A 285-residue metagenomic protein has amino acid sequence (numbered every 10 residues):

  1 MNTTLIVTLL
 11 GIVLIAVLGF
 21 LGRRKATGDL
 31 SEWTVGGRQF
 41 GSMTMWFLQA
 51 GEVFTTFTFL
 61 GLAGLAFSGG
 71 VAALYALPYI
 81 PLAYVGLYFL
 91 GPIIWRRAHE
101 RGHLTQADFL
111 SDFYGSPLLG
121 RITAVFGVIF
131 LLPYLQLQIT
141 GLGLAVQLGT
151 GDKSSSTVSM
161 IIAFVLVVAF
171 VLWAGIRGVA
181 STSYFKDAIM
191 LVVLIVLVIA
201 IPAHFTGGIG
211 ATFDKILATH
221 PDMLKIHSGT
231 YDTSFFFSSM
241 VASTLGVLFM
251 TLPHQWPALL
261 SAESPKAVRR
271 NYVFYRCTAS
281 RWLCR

Functional and structural regions predicted by a protein language model:
M1-L60, A174, V193-L197: Membrane-interface "cap" regions at the ends of multi-pass membrane proteins
L14, A124-L137, F170, I189-A203 (+2 more regions): Selective recognition of specific alpha-helical transmembrane segments in multi-pass small-molecule
T34-G102, F237-F249, Q255-R285: Membrane-interface helix-loop-helix modules in multi-pass membrane proteins
F40-Q49, S111-P117, K186-A200, R276-R281: Small-residue-rich segments of transmembrane alpha-helices in multi-pass membrane proteins, especially helix faces
L65-G69, W95-R96, L144-L148, V165-D187 (+1 more regions): Membrane-water interface regions at transmembrane-helix termini and the short interhelical loops of multi-pass membrane
L74-L172, A242-L248: Helix-loop-helix module between adjacent transmembrane segments
S156-H220: Alpha-helical multi-pass transmembrane bundles of energy-transducing inner-membrane proteins
I199-V247: Helix-loop-helix junctions that connect adjacent transmembrane segments in multi-pass membrane transporters
